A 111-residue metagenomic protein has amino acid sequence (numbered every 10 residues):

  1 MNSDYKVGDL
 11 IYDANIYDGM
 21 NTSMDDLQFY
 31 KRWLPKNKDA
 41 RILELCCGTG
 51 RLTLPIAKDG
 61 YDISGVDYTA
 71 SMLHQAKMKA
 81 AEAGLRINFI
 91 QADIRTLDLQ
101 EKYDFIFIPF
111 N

Functional and structural regions predicted by a protein language model:
M1-A40: Conserved class I S-adenosyl-L-methionine
Q28, T49, P55: Glycine/alanine-rich phosphate-binding loops at beta-alpha junctions
N37-A40, D59, L85, E101: Structured loop/turn residues at beta-strand edges in well-structured enzyme cores
D39-G48: Conserved class I S-adenosyl-L-methionine
T53-T96: Class I SAM-dependent methyltransferase SAM/SAH-binding core
D98-F105: A short acidic, Gly/Pro-enriched loop at the edge of an enzyme's catalytic core that lines a small-molecule cofactor
F107-P109: A conserved beta-strand element that flanks and buttresses the S-adenosyl-L-methionine
